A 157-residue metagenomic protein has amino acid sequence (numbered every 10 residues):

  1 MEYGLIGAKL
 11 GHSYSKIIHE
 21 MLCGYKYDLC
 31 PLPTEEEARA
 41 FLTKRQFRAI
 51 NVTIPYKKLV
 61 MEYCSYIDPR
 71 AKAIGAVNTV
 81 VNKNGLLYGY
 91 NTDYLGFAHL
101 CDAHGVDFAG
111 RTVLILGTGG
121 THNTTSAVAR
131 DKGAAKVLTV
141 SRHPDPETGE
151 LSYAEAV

Functional and structural regions predicted by a protein language model:
E2, K26, T112, A135-K136: Residues at the starts of beta-strands that form the adenosine-phosphate
E2-H104: Phosphate/diphosphate ligand-binding glycine-rich loop within oxidoreductases
G7, G89-Y94, C101-D102, V106 (+2 more regions): Glycine-rich adenosine-cofactor-binding loop
E36, K58, G117, D145-P146: Short secondary-structure capping/turn micro-motifs that flank functional sites
R45, G75, F108, K132 (+1 more regions): Structured loop/turn residues at beta-strand edges in well-structured enzyme cores
R130-V157: Adenosine-nucleotide cofactor-binding segment
